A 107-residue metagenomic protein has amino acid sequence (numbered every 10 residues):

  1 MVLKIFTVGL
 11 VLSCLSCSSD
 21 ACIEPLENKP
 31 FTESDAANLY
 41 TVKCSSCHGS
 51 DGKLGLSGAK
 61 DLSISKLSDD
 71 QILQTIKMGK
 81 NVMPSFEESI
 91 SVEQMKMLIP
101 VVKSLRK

Functional and structural regions predicted by a protein language model:
M1-P30, K107: N-terminal export/targeting leaders of redox proteins
E27, F31-A37, G49-K77: Gly/Gly-Pro-rich "capping" loops immediately C-terminal to redox-active cysteine motifs in periplasmic/lumenal
A36, Y40-S50, L98, V102: The canonical Cys-X-X-Cys-His
D61-L62, V82-S85: Conserved beta-strand positions that form and line the central face of beta-propeller blades
I76, E88-K107: C-terminal capping alpha-helices of c-type cytochrome domains
